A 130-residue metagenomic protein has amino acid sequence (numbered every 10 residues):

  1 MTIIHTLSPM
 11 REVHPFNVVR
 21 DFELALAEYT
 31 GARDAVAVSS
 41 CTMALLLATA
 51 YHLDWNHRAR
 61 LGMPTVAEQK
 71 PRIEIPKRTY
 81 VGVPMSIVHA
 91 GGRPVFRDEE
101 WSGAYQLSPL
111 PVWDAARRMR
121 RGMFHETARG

Functional and structural regions predicted by a protein language model:
M1-E68, A90: Conserved PLP-binding active-site segment in aminotransferase class I/II-type PLP enzymes
A50, D54-A115: PLP-dependent aminotransferase-like
D114, M123-F124: Low-complexity, intrinsically disordered regulatory segments in nuclear gene-expression regulators
R118-R120: Catalytic P-loop NTPase motifs of RecA-like helicase/translocase cores
H125-G130: Active-site PLP attachment segment
